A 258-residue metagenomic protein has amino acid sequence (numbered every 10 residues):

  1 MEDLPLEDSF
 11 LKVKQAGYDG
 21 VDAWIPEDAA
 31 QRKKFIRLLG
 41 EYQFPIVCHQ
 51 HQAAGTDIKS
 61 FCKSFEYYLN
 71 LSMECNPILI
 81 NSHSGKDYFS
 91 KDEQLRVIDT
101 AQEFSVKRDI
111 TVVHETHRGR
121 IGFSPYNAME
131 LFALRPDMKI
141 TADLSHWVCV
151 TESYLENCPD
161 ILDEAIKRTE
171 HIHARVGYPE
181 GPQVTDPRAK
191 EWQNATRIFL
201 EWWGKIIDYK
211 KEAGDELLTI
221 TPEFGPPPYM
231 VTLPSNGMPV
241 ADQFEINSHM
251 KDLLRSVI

Functional and structural regions predicted by a protein language model:
M1, D19-A23, F44-H51, I78-S82 (+4 more regions): Hydrophobic faces of well-ordered beta-strands that scaffold small-molecule active sites in alpha/beta enzyme cores
M1, W24-P26, H51-G55, G85-D87 (+4 more regions): Active-site beta-loop-alpha junctions enriched in small/polar residues
M1-L69, M73, S248-I258: N-terminal pre-domain/capping segments
E7-S9, L134-K139, V148-I258: Histidine-acidic metal/acid-base catalytic patches
F10-L11, A29-I36, F65-N70, L95-Q102 (+4 more regions): Generic structural signal for well-ordered alpha-helices, preferentially at hydrophobic/aromatic core positions
F35-A54, D99-D109, L134-R135, L200-K205: Alpha-helix-loop-beta-strand connector modules within alpha/beta enzyme cores
Q52-E66, Y88-S90, L95-V97, Q183-Q193 (+1 more regions): Surface-exposed, active-site-proximal loop segments in enzymatic domains
T56-K139: Active-site acidic/histidine proton-transfer and metal-coordination neighborhood in alpha/beta enzyme cores
